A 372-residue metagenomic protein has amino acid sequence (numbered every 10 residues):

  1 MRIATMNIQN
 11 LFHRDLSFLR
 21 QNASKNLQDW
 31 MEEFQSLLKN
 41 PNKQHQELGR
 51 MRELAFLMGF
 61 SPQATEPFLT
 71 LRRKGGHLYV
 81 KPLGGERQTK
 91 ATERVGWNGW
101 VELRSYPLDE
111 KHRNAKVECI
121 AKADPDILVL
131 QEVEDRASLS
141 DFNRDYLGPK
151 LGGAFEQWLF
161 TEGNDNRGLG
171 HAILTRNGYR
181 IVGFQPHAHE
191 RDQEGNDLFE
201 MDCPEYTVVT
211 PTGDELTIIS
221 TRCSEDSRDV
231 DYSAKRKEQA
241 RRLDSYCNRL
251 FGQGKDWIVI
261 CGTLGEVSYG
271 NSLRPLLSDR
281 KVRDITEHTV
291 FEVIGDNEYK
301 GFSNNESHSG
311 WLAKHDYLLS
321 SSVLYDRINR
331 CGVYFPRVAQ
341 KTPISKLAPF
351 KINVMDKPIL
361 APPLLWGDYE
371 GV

Functional and structural regions predicted by a protein language model:
M1-P149, L159-D165, L364: N-terminal, active-site-proximal structural segment of metallo-dependent hydrolase catalytic domains
R2-A4, D192, L198, R249-V259 (+1 more regions): Metal-dependent phosphoester-hydrolase catalytic domains
R2-T5, D126-Q131, I173, T217-S220 (+2 more regions): Structural recognition of the beta-strand scaffold that forms the well-ordered cores of secreted hydrolase catalytic
Q9, E134, R222-S224, L264-V267 (+1 more regions): Catalytic metal-binding/acid-base residues of hydrolase active sites
A64, I127-T217, T221: Structured beta-strand-rich core segments of catalytic domains in phosphoester-bond hydrolases
H112, K116, D135-S138, R236-Q239 (+2 more regions): Stable alpha-helical elements in mature extracytoplasmic
D135-A137, N166-G168, D226-R228, G265-N271: Active-site environment of divalent metal-dependent phosphoester hydrolases
V230-D256: A long, amphipathic alpha-helix that forms part of the scaffold/cap immediately adjacent to metal-dependent active
